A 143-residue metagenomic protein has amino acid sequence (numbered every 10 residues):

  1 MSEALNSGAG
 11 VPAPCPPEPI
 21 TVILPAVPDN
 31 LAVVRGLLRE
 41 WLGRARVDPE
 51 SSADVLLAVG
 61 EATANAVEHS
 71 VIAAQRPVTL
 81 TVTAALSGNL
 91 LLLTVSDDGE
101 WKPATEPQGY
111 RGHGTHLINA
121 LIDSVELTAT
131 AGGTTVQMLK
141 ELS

Functional and structural regions predicted by a protein language model:
M1-T21, V67-S143: Conserved beta-strand-loop-beta-strand hairpin that lines the nucleotide-binding pocket of ATP/GTP-utilizing enzymes
T21-V33: STAS-typified acidic loop motif
V27, V55, R111-G114: The cytosolic transmitter module of two-component sensor histidine kinases
L31, R35-L38, I118: Heptad-repeat coiled-coil signal-transmission/dimerization helices
R35-G60: Conserved short strand/loop->alpha-helix "switch" segment adjacent to the catalytic nucleotide/phosphoryl-transfer site
R39, A66-V67: Short, well-ordered amphipathic alpha-helices
E61, N65: Conserved polar catalytic motif of the HATPase_c/GHKL fold
